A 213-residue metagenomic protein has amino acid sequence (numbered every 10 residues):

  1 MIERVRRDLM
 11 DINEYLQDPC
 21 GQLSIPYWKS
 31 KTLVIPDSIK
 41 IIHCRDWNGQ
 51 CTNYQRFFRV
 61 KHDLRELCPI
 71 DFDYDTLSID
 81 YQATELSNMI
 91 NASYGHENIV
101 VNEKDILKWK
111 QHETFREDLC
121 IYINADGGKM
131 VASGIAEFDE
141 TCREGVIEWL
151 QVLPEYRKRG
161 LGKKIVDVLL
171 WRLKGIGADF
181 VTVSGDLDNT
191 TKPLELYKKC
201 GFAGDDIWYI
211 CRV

Functional and structural regions predicted by a protein language model:
M1-F72, C211-V213: Acyl-donor-binding surface of acyltransferase catalytic domains
R6, C68-V101: Short amphipathic alpha-helix that is part of the acyltransferase structural core
N13-Q17, P26, R143-P154: Conserved acetyl-CoA binding element of GNAT-fold acetyltransferases
E97-V152: A conserved beta-strand-loop-helix scaffold within acyl/acetyltransferase catalytic domains
V131-A132, G162, D206: A structural microfeature
W149-V152, K158-G175, F180, E195-K199: Conserved acetyl-CoA-binding loop-helix of GNAT-fold acetyltransferases
V166, N189-P193, R212: Short glycine/proline-centered loop/turn elements that form peptide/ligand docking sites
K199-V213: …primarily DNA-binding HTH/wHTH and HhH modules…
